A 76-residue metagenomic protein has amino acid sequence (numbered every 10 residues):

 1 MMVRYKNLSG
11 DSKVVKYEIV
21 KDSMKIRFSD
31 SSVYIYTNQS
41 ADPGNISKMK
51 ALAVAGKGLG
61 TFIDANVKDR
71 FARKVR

Functional and structural regions predicted by a protein language model:
M2-R76: A charge-rich, low-complexity, intrinsically flexible signal that marks solvent-exposed coils, linkers, repeats
